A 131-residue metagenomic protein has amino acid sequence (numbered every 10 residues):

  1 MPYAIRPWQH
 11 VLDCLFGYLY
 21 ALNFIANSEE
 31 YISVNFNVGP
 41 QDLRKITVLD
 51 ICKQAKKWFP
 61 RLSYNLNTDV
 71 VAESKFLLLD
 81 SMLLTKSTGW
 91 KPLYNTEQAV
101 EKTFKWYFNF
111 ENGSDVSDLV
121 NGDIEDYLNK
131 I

Functional and structural regions predicted by a protein language model:
M1-I131: C-terminal substrate-binding subdomain of Rossmann-fold SDR/epimerase-dehydratase oxidoreductases
